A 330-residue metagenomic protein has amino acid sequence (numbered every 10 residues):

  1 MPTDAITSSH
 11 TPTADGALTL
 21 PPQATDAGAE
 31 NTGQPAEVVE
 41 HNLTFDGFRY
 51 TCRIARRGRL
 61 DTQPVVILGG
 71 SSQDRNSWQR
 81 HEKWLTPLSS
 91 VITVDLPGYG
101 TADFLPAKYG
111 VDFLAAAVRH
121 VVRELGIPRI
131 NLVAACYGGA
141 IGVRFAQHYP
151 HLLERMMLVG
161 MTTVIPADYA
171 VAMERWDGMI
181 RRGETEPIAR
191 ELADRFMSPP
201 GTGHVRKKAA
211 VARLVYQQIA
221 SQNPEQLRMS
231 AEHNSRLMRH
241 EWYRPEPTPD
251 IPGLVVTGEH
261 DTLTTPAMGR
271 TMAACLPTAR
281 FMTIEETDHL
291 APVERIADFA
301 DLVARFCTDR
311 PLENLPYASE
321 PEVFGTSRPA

Functional and structural regions predicted by a protein language model:
F45-F48, R53-A55, I92-Y137, D301: Active-site loop/oxyanion-hole signature of alpha/beta-hydrolase fold enzymes
F48-D103: Conserved HGGG/HGGXW glycine-rich cap/lid loop of the alpha/beta-hydrolase fold
S71, A134-G139, G258: Conserved alpha/beta-hydrolase "nucleophile elbow" surrounding the catalytic nucleophile
G142-A146: Short helix immediately C-terminal to the catalytic nucleophile in hydrolase catalytic domains
Q147-H148, E154-E184: Flexible "cap/lid" loop of the alpha/beta hydrolase fold
A167-Y169, E186-P247: Conserved alpha/beta-hydrolase catalytic His-Asp/Glu region
P224-A274, T283: Conserved serine/cysteine hydrolase catalytic core
A279-A330: Catalytic active-site module of serine/aspartate enzymes centered on a nucleophile-bearing elbow/loop
